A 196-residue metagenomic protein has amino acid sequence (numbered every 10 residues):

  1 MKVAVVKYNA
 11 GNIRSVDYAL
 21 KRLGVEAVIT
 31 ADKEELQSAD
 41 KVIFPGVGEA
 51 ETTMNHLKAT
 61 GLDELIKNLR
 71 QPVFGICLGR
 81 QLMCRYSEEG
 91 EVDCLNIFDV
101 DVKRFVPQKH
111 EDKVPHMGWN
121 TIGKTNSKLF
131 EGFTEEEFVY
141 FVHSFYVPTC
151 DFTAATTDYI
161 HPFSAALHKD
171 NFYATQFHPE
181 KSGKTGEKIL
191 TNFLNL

Functional and structural regions predicted by a protein language model:
M1-A4: Extreme N-terminal starter segment of soluble prokaryotic enzymes
V6-Y8: Short hydrophobic segments within beta-strands
A27-S38: Short acidic low-complexity segments
I43-P45, A174: Structural motif
G48-H116: Cysteine-nucleophile active-site neighborhood
R85-H161: Pocket-forming structural segment of enzyme catalytic cores
Y146-L196: C-terminal and late-domain segments of enzyme folds
